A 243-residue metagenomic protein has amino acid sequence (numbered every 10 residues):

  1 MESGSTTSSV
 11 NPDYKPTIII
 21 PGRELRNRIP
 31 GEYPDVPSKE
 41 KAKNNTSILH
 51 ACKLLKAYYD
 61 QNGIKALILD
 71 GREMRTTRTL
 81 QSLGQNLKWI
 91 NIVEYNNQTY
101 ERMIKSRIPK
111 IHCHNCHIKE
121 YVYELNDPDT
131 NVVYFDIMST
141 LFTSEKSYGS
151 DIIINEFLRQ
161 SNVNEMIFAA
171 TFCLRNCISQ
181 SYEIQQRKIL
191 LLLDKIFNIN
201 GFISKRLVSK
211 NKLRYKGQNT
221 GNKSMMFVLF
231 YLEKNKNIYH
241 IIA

Functional and structural regions predicted by a protein language model:
D13-S82: S-adenosyl-L-methionine
V36-T46, R72-T76, N97, K119-E120 (+2 more regions): Short acidic, S/G/P-rich loop/turn micro-motifs used as interaction or catalytic elements
N91-N96: Conserved acidic E/D residue at the C-terminus of a beta-strand in Rossmann-like folds
E101-L125: S-adenosyl-L-methionine
P128-D136: Short SAM/SAH-binding signature in class I
T140-F157: A short, conserved alpha-helix within the catalytic core of class I
V163-L174: Conserved beta-strand signature within the Rossmann-like core of class I S-adenosyl-L-methionine
Q180-A243: Class I S-adenosyl-L-methionine
